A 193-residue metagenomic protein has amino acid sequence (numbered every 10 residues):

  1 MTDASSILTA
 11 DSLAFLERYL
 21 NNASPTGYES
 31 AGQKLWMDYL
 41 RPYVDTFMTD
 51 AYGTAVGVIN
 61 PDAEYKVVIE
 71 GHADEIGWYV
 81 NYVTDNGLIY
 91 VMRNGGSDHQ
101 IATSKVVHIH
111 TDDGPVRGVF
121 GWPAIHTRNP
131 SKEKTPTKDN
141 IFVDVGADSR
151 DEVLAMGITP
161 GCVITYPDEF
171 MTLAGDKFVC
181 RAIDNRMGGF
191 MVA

Functional and structural regions predicted by a protein language model:
M1-A193: N-terminal hydrophobic/helix-forming segments and targeting peptides
